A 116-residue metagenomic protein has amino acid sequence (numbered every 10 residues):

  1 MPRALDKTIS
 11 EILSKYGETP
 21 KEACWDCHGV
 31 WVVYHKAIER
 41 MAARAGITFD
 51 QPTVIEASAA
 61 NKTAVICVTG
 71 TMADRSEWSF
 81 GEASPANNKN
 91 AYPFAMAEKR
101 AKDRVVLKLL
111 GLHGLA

Functional and structural regions predicted by a protein language model:
M1-A116: Polyanion-binding surfaces on beta-sheet-dominated domains and ring/shell assemblies
